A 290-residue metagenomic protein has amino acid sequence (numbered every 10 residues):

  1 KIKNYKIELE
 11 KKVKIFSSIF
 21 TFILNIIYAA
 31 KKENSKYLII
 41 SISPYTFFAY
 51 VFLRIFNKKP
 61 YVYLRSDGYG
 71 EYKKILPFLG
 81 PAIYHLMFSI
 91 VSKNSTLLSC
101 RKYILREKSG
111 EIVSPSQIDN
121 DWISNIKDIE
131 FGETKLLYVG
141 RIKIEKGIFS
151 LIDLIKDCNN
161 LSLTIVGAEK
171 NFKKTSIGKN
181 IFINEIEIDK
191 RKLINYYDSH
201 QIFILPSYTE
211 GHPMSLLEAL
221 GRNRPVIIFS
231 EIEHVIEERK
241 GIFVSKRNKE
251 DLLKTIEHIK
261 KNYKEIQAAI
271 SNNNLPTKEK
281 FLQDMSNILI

Functional and structural regions predicted by a protein language model:
T134, R141-D157: A conserved mid-protein helix/loop that constitutes part of the nucleotide-sugar donor-binding site
V139, F149, S162-T175, E185-I186: Glycosyltransferase donor-sugar binding loop
N195-H200: Short alpha-helical donor nucleotide-sugar binding micro-motif in glycosyltransferases
F203-I204: A short hydrophobic beta-strand element within the catalytic core of glycosyltransferases that build diverse glycans
Y208: Aromatic "clamp/platform" in nucleotide-sugar-dependent glycosyltransferases that forms part of the donor/acceptor
G221, P225-F229: Short hydrophobic beta-strand element within catalytic cores of glycosyltransferases and related nucleotide-activated
S230, I242-E250, I256-Y263: Conserved acidic donor-binding segment of nucleotide-sugar-dependent glycosyltransferases
K261-I290: A charged, aromatic-enriched C-terminal amphipathic alpha-helix characteristic of glycosyltransferases across folds
